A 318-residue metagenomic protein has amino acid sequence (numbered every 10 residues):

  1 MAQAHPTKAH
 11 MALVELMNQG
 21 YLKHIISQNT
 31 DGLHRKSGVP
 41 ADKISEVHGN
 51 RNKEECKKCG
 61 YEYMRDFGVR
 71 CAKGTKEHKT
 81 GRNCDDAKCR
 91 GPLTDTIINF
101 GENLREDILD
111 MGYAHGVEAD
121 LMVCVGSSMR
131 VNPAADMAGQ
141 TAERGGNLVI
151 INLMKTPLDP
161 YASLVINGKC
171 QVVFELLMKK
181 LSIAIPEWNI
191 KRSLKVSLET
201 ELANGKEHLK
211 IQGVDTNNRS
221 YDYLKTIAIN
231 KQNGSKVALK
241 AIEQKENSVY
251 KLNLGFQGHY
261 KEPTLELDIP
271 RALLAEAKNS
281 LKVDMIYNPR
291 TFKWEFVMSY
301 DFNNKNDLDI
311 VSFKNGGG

Functional and structural regions predicted by a protein language model:
M1-K236, K240-G318: Conserved catalytic alpha/beta core of Sir2/sirtuin-type deacylases, generalized to analogous enzyme cores that bind
